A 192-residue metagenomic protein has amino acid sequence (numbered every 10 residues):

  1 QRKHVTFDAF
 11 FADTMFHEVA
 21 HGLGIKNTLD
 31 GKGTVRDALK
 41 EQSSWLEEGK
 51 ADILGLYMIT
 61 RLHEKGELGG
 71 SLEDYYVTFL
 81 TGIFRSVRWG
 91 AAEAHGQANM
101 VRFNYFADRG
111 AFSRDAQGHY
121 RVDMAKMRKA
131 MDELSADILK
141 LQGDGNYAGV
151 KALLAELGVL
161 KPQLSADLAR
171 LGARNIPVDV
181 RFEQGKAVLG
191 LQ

Functional and structural regions predicted by a protein language model:
Q1-F7: Active-site scaffold of zinc-dependent metalloenzymes
R2, D30-G31, K65: Short helix/loop segment immediately N-terminal to the Walker
A9-K26, A51-D52, L56: Active-site recognition of the HExxH zinc-binding catalytic motif
I25-G49: Post-HEXXH active-site segment of zinc metalloproteases
S44-R61: An active-site-proximal "capping" alpha-helix that borders the catalytic cofactor pocket
L56-A152, E156: Long, well-structured alpha-helical subdomains associated with metal-dependent extracellular/ecto-lumenal hydrolases
L139-Q192: Extended, compositionally biased alpha-helical segments that mediate assembly or anchoring
